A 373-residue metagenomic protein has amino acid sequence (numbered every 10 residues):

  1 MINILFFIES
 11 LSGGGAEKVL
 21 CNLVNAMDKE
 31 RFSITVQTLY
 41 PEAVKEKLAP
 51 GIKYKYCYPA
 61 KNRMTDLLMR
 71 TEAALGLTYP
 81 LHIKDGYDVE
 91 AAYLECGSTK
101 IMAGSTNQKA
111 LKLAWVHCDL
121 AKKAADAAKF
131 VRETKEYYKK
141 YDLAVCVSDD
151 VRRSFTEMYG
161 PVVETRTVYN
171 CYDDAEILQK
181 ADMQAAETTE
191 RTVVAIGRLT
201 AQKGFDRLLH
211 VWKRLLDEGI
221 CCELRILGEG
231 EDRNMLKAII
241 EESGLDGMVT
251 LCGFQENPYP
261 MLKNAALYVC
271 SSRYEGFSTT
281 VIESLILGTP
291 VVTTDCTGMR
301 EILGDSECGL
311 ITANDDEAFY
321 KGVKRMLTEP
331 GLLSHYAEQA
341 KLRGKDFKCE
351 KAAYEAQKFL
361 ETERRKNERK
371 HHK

Functional and structural regions predicted by a protein language model:
F6-G14, K18-N22, A26-M69, T165: N-terminal strand-loop element at the rim of the active site of nucleotide-sugar-dependent glycosyltransferases
G14-N22, R191-R214, I220, E231-K237: A conserved mid-protein helix/loop that constitutes part of the nucleotide-sugar donor-binding site
A92-S98, V116: Short His-centered aromatic/hydrophobic patch
D150, C171: Carbohydrate-associated surface elements
K237-G253: Nucleotide-activated donor-binding/catalytic signature segment of Leloir-type glycosyltransferases, i.e., the conserved
F254, R273: Aromatic "clamp/platform" in nucleotide-sugar-dependent glycosyltransferases that forms part of the donor/acceptor
P290-T293: Short hydrophobic beta-strand element within catalytic cores of glycosyltransferases and related nucleotide-activated
D305-D316, R325-P330: Conserved acidic donor-binding segment of nucleotide-sugar-dependent glycosyltransferases
